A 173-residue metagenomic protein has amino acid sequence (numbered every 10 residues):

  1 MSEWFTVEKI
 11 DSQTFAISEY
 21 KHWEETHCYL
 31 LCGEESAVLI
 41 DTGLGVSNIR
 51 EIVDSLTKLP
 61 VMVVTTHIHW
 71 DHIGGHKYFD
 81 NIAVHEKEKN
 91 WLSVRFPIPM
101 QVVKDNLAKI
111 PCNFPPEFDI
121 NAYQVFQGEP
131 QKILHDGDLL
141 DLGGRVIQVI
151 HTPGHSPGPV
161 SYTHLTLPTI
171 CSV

Functional and structural regions predicted by a protein language model:
E3-S55, S161-L165: Conserved beta-strand hairpin/beta-sheet module of binuclear metal-dependent hydrolase folds, prominently
K9-F15, E117-A122, G143-I147: Short Pro/Gly-enriched beta-strand edge/turn motifs at strand-loop
Q13, L31, D41, H67 (+2 more regions): Divalent metal-coordination and catalytic microenvironments
A37, V63, H151: Hydrophobic "anchor" residues on beta-strands that sit immediately upstream of conserved functional sites
L44-D141: Active-site HxH/HxHxD metal-binding segment of metal-dependent hydrolases
L44-G45, W70, G154, G158 (+1 more regions): Short, glycine/acidic-enriched loop or turn micro-motifs at the edges of active sites
D136-Y162: Core dinuclear metal-dependent hydrolase active-site scaffold
H164-V173: Single conserved hydrophobic/aromatic residue that forms the stacking wall/gate of nucleotide- or nucleobase-binding
